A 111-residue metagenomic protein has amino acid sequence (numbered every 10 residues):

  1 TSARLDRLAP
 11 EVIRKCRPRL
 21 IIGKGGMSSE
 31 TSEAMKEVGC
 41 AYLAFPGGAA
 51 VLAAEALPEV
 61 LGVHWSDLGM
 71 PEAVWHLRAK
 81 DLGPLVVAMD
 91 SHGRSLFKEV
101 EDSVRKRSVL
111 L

Functional and structural regions predicted by a protein language model:
T1-L82: Feature captures the catalytic cores and cofactor-binding loops of soluble hydro-lyases/lyases that act on carboxylate
V74-L111: Long, charged alpha-helical interface segments
